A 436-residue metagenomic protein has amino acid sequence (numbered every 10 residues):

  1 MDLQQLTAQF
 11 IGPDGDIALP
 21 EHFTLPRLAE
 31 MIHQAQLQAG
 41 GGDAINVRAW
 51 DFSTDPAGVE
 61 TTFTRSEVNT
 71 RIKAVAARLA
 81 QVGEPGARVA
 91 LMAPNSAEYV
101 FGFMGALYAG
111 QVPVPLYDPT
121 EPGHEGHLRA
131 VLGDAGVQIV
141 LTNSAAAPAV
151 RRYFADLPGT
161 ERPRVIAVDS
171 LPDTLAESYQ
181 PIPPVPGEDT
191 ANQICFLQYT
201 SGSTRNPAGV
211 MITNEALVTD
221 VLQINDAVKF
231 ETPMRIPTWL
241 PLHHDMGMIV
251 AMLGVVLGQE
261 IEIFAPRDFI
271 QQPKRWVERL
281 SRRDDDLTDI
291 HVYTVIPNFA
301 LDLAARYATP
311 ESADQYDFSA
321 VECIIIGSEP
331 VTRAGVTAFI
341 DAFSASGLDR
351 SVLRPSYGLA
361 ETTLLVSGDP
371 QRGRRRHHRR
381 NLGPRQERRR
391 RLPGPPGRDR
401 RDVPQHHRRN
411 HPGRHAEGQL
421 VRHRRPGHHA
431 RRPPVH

Functional and structural regions predicted by a protein language model:
M1-Q81: N-lobe entry segment of adenylate-forming
D43-I45, V165-A167, D173, E177-Y199 (+3 more regions): Conserved pre-ATP/AMP-binding loop-to-beta segment of ANL
N46-F101, T120-R129, G209-V218: Conserved AMP-binding/adenylate-forming core of the ANL superfamily
T61-S66, P186-G187, C195-T219, G258: Conserved AMP-binding A3 loop
Q81, V112-A176, P297-N298, L303: Structural core segment of the AMP-binding/adenylate-forming
V112, V218-R235, H243-V292, Y307-E311: Conserved AMP-binding/adenylation subdomain of ANL enzymes
D289-V295, A305-H378, R389: Gly/Ser/Thr-rich phosphate-binding loop
R388-R424: Conserved ANL (AMP-binding/adenylate-forming) active-site segment centered on the GW(Y/F)…HTG consensus within
